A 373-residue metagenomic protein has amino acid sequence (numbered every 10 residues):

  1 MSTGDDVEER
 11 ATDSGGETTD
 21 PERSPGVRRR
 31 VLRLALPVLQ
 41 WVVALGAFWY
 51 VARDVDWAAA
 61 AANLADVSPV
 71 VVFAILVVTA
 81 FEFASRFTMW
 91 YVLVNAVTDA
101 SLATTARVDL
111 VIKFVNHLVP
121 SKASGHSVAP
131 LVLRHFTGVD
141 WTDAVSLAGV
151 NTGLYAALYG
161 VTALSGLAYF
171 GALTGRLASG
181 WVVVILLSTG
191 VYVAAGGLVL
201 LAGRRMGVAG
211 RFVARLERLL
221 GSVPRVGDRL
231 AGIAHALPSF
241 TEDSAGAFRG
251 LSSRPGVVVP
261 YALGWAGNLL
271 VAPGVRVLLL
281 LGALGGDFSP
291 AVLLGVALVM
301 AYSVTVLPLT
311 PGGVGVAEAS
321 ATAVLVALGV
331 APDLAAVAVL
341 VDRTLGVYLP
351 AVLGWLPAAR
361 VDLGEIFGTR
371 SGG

Functional and structural regions predicted by a protein language model:
M1-A62, V115-R225, T310, V314-G373: Transmembrane helix-loop-helix hairpins in multi-pass inner-membrane proteins
V31-L39, D66-I75, G250-L263: Membrane-interface helix starts
A60-S68, T98-S101, T137, A247-P255 (+1 more regions): Helix-boundary and loop/linker segments of multi-pass membrane transporters
A74-E82, I112-V119, N151-Y155, G264-L269 (+1 more regions): Alpha-helical transmembrane segments of multi-pass integral membrane proteins
T79-T88, L93, N116-S127, L270-A272 (+1 more regions): Short helix-coil transition sites and intra-membrane helix breaks within transmembrane domains of multi-pass
V97-S101, L281-V341: Membrane-interfacial helix-loop connectors
V108-F114, F212-T241: Juxtamembrane inter-helical linkers in multi-pass membrane proteins
I233-L284: Alpha-helical transmembrane segments and their immediate interhelical loop/hinge regions in multi-pass membrane
